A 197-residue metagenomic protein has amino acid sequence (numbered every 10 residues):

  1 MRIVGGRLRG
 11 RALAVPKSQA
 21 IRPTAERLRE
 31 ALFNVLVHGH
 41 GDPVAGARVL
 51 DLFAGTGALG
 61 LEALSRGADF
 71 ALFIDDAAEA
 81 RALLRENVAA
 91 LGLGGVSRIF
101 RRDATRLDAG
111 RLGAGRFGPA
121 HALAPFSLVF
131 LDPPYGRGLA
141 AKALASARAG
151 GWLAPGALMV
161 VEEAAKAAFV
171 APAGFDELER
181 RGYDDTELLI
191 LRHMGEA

Functional and structural regions predicted by a protein language model:
M1-A197: Class I S-adenosyl-L-methionine-dependent methyltransferase catalytic core
